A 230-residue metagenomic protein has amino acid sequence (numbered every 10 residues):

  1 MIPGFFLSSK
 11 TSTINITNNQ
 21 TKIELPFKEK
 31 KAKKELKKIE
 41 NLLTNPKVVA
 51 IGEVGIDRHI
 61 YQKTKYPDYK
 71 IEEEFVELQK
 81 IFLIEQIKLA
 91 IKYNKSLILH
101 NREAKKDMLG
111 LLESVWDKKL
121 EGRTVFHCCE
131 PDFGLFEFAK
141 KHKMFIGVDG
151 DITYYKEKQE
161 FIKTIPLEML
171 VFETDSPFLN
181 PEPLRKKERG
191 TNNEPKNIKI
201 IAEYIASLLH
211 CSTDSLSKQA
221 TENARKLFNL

Functional and structural regions predicted by a protein language model:
M1-L230: Mid-domain alpha/beta scaffold segments of enzyme catalytic cores
